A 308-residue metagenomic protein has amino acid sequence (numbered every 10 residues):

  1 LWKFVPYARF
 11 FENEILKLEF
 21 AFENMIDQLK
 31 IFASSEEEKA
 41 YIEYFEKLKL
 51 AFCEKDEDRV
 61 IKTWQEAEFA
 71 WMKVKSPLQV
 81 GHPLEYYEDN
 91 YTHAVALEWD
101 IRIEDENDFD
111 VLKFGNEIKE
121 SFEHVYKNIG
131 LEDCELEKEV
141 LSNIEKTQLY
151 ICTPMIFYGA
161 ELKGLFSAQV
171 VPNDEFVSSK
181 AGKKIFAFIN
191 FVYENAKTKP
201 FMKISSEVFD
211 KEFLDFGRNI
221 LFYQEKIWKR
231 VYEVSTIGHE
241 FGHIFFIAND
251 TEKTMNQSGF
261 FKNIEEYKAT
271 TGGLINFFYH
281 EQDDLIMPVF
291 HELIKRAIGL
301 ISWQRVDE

Functional and structural regions predicted by a protein language model:
L1-E57: Noncatalytic N-terminal accessory/assembly modules of large enzymes
C53-N219: Contiguous, non-catalytic segments that form substrate-binding/exosite surfaces or channel walls
E207-G217, H239-D250: Active-site-adjacent bridging/hinge elements
R218-S235: Short pre-active-site segment immediately N-terminal to the catalytic Zn-binding motif
K229, L274-E308: Long, well-structured alpha-helical subdomains associated with metal-dependent extracellular/ecto-lumenal hydrolases
Y232-A248, A269, L274: Active-site recognition of the HExxH zinc-binding catalytic motif
I247-Y267: Post-HEXXH active-site segment of zinc metalloproteases
K262-F278: An active-site-proximal "capping" alpha-helix that borders the catalytic cofactor pocket
